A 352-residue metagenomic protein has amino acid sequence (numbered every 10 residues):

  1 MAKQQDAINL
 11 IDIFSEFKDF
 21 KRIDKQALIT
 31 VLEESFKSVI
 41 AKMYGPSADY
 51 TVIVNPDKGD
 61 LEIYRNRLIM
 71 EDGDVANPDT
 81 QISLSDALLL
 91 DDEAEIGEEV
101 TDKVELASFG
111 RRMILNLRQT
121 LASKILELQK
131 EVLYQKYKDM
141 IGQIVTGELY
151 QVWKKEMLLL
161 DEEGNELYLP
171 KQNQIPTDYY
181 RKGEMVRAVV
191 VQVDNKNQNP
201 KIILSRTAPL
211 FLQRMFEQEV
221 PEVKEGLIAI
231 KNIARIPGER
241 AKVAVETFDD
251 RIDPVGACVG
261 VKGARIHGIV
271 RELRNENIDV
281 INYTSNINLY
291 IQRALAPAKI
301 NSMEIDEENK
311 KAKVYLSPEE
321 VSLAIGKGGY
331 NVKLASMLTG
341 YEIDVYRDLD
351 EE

Functional and structural regions predicted by a protein language model:
M1-E352: RNA-contacting regions in translation and RNA-metabolism proteins, encompassing KH/S1 modules where present
